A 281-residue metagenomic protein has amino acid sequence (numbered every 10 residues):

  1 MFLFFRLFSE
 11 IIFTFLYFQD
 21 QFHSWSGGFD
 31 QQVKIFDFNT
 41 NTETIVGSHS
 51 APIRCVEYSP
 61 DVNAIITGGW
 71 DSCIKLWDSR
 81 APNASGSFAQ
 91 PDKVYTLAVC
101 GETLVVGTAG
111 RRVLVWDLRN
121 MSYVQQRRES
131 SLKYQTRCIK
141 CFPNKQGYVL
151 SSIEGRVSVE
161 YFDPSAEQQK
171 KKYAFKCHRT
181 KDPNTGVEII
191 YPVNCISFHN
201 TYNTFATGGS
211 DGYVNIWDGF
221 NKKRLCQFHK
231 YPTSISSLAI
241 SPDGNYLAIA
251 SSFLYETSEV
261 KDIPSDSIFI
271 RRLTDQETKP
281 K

Functional and structural regions predicted by a protein language model:
M1-K281: WD40-repeat beta-propeller superdomains and closely related acidic/aromatic-rich repeat-like regions
